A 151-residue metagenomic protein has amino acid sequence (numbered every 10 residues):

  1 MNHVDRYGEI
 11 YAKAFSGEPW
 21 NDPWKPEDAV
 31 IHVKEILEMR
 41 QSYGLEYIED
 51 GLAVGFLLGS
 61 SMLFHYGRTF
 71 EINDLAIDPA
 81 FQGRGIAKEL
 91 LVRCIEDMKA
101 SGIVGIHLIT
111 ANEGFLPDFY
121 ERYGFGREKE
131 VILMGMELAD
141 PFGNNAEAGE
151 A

Functional and structural regions predicted by a protein language model:
M1-E9: A short beta-loop-alpha structural element at the N-terminal edge of CoA-dependent acyl/N-acetyltransferase catalytic
A12-V33: Conserved GNAT-fold acetyl-CoA-binding loop/helix
P19, K34-E46: A short helix-loop-beta-strand connector motif used in the catalytic cores of GNAT acetyltransferases and, in some
E46, L52-S61, E71, A76: Conserved beta-strand in the GNAT
M62-I72, Q82, E128-E130: A conserved beta-turn-beta hairpin within the catalytic core of GNAT-like acetyltransferases that forms part
I77, G83-E96, R122: Conserved acetyl-CoA-binding loop-helix of GNAT-fold acetyltransferases
L91, M98-A111: Conserved GNAT acetyl-CoA-binding A-motif
I106-P117, G135-A139: Conserved beta-strand-loop-alpha-helix junction that forms the acyl-donor binding cleft
